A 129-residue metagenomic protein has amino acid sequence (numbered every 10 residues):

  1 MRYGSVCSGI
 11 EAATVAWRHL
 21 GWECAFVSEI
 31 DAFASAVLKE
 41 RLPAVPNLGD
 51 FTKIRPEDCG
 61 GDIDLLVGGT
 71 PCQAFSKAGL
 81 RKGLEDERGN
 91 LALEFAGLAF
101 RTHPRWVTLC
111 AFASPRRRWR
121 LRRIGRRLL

Functional and structural regions predicted by a protein language model:
M1-L129: Conserved active-site and SAM-binding loop architecture of S-adenosyl-L-methionine-dependent nucleic-acid
